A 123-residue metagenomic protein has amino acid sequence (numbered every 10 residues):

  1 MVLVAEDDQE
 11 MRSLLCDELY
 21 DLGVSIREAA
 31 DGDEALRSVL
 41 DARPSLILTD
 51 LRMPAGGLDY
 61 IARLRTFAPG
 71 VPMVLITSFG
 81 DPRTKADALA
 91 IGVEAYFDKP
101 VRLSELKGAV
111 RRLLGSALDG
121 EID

Functional and structural regions predicted by a protein language model:
D8-R27: Two-component/phosphorelay signaling modules centered on CheY-like receiver
E28-L46: Acidic, metal-coordinating helix/loop segments flanking the phosphotransfer/catalytic sites of two-component signaling
R37, L58-G70: Short amphipathic alpha-helix used as the core "switch/output" element in two-component signaling
I47, L51-P54, F79: The short loop immediately C-terminal to the conserved phospho-acceptor aspartate in CheY-like receiver
D59, G80-F97: Alpha4 helix (beta4-alpha4-beta5 surface) of REC/receiver domains from two-component response regulators
R83, V101-L114: C-terminal output helix
R111-D123: The C-terminal output helix
